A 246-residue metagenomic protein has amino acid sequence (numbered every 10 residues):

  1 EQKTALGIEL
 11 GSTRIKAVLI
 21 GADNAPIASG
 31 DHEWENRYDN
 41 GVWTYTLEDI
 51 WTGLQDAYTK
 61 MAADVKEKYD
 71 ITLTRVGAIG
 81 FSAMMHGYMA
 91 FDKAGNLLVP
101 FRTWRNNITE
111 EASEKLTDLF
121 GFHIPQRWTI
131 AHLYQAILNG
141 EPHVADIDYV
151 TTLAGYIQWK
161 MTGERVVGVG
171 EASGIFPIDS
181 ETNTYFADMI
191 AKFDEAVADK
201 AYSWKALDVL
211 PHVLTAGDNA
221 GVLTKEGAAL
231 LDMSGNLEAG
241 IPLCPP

Functional and structural regions predicted by a protein language model:
A5, I50-T52, T129: N-terminal start-of-chain detector that recognizes signal peptides and the immediate post-cleavage beginning
A5, L10-E48, N96-T103: Short glycine-rich, Thr/Ser-proximal phosphate-binding strand/loop in the N-terminal lobe of ATP-dependent enzymes
G30-I71, K115, G121: N-terminal phosphate-binding loop and adjacent alpha-helix
T59-P246: Glycine-rich phosphate-binding/catalytic subdomain of phosphoryl-transfer and nucleotide/sugar-phosphate-processing
